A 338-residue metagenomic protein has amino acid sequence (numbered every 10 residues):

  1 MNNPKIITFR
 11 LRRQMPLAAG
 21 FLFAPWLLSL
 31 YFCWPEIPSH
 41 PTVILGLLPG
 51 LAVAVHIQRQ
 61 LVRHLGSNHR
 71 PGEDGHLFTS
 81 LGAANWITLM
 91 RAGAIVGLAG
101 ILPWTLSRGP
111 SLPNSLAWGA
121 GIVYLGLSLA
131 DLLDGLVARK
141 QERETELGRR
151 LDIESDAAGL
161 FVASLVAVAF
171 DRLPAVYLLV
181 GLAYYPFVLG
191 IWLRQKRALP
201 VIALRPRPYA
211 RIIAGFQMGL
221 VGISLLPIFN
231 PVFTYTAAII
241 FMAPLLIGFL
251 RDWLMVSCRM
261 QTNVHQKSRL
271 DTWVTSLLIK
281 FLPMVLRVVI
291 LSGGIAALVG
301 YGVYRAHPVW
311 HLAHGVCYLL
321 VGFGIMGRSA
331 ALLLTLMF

Functional and structural regions predicted by a protein language model:
M1-N85, I153-P308, H314-C317, G324-G327 (+1 more regions): A feature for the membrane-embedded catalytic helix bundles of lipid/isoprenoid biosynthetic enzymes
V43-H56, W86, G93-T145, V232-I247 (+1 more regions): Membrane-embedded alpha-helical segments that form the functional core of polytopic membrane enzymes, especially those
H69-P71, S111-P113, R150: Short secondary-structure boundary micro-motifs
G93, L129-V137, R150, E154 (+3 more regions): Active-site His/Glu-centered metal-binding helix of metallohydrolases
V123, G148, V176-L179: A general structural signal for well-ordered alpha-helical packing
R139-R149, V201-P206: Cytosolic-biased juxtamembrane loops and peripheral soluble domains of multi-pass membrane proteins
T335-M337: Multi-pass membrane glycosyltransferase architecture that uses lipid-linked
